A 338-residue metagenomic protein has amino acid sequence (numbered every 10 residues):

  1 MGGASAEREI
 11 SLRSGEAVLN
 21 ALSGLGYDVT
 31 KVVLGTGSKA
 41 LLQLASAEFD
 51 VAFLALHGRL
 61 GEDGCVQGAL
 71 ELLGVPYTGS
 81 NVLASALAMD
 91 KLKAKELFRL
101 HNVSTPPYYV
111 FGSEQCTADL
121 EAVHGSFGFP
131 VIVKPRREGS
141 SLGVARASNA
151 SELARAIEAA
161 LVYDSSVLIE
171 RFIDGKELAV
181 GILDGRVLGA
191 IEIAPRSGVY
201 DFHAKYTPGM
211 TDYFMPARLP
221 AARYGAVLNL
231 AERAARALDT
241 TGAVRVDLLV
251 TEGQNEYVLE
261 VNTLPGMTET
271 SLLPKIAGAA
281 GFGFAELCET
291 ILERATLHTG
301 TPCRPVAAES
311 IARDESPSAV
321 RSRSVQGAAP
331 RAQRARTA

Functional and structural regions predicted by a protein language model:
M1, V29, L44-S46, L87-K176: Active-site nucleotide/adenylate-binding loops and adjacent lid/helix of ATP-dependent enzymes
M1-E96, L100, V110-A122, T290 (+2 more regions): ATP-binding N-terminal substructure of ATP-dependent carboxylate-amine bond-forming enzymes
C65-E71, V199-T207, T263: Short, flexible, mixed-charge acidic loops at enzyme active sites
G68-Y77, N149, A154, A279-A280: A glycine- and small-aliphatic-rich helix-loop capping segment at beta-alpha/alpha-beta transitions that lines
N102, P220-A338: ATP-dependent carboxylate activation and anion-phosphoryl transfer catalytic cores that bind Mg-ATP to form
S113, P195-R196, L264-G266: A short acidic/small-residue loop/turn micro-motif
S148-N229, V250-Y257: Phosphate-binding site of ATP-dependent enzymes
